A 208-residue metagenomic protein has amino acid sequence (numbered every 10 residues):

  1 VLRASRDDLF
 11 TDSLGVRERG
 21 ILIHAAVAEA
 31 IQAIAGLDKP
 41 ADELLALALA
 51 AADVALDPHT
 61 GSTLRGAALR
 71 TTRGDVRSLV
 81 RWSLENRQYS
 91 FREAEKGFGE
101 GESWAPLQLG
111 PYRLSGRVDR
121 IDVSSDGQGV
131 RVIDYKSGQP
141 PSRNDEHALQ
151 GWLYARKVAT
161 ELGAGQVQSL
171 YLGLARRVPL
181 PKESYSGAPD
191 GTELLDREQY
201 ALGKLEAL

Functional and structural regions predicted by a protein language model:
V1-I31: C-terminal, charged and often intrinsically disordered regions of DNA end-processing helicases and nucleases
V1-S5, L49-A51, D122-D134, Y171-G173: Active-site-adjacent bridging/hinge elements
R3-D7, A28, Q32, G36 (+3 more regions): Short, well-ordered loop/turn and helix-capping segments at boundaries between secondary-structure elements and domains
L14-L22, L44, A48, A52 (+4 more regions): Secondary-structure capping and boundary motifs in well-ordered enzyme cores
I23-H24, V76, R120, Y154 (+1 more regions): A residue-level signal for conserved active-site and pocket-lining positions in enzyme catalytic cores
A25-W104, E183-S186, D196: A non-catalytic, helix-rich entry segment at domain boundaries
E93-L162: Non-catalytic protein-protein interaction segments used by genome-maintenance enzymes to assemble and couple activities
V158-L208: Metal-dependent nuclease catalytic regions and adjoining charged, substrate-binding loops involved in nucleic-acid end
